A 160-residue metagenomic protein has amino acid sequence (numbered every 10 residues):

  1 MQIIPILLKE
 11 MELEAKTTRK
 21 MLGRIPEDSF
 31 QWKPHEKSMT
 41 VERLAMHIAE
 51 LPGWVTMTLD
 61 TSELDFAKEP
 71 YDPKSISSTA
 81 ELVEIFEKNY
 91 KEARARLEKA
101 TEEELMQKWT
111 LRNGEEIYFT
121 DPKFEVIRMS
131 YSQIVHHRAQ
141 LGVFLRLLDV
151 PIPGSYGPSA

Functional and structural regions predicted by a protein language model:
M1-K9: Short, charged, low-complexity loops and linkers
I6-L7, L44, L82, L105: Hydrophobic/aromatic residues in well-formed alpha-helices
L8-R19, G23, E27-D72, R112-A160: Short, contiguous alpha-helical
M21, K74-L111, D121-R138: Acidic/histidine-rich alpha-helical segments that form the ligand environment of transition-metal centers
